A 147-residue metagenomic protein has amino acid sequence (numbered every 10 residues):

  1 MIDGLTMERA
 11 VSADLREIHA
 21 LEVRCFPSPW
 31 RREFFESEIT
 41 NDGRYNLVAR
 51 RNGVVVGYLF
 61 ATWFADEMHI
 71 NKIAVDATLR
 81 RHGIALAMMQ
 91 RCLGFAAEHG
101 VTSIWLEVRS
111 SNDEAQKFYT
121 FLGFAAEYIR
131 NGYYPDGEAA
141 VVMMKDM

Functional and structural regions predicted by a protein language model:
I2-T78, M89-R91, F95, H99 (+2 more regions): Acetyl-CoA-dependent GNAT
E17, K117-F118: Well-formed, non-transmembrane alpha-helical positions, independent of function
R44-Y45, S103-R109, V142-D146: Conserved catalytic core of the tyrosine transesterase superfamily
D76-H82, S110-N112: Active-site acidic-Proline motif in GNAT/NAT acetyltransferases
M89, N112-A115, G132-G137: Short glycine/proline-centered loop/turn elements that form peptide/ligand docking sites
W105-E107, T120, A125-V141: Conserved catalytic-core motifs of GNAT/GCN5-like acyltransferases
